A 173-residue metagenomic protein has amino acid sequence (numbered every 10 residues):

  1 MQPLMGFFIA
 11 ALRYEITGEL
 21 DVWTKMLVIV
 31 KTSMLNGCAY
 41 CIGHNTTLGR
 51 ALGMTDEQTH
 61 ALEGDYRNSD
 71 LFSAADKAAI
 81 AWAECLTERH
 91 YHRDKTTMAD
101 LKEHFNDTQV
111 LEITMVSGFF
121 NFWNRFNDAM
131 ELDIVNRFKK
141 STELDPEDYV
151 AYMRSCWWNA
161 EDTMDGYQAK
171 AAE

Functional and structural regions predicted by a protein language model:
M1-E173: Hydrophobic alpha-helical segments
